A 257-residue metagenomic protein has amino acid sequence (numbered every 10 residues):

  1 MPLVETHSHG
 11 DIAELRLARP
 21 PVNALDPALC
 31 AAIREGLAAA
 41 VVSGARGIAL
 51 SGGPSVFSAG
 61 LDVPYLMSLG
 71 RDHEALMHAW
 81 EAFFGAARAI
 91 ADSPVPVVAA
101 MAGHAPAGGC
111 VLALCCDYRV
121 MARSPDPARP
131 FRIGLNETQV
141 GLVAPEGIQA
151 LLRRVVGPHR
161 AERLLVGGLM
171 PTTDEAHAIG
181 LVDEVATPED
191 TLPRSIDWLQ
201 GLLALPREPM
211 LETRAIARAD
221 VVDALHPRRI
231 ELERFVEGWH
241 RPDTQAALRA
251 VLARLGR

Functional and structural regions predicted by a protein language model:
M1-G53, R88: Conserved CoA-thioester-binding segment of acyl-CoA-metabolizing enzymes
G52-A86: Glycine- (often His-adjacent) and acidic-residue-rich active-site loop that binds/positions the CoA thioester
W80, A100-P106, L165-L169: Glycine-rich beta-to-alpha transition loops that act as phosphate-gripper elements at the mouths of alpha/beta enzyme
P106-L164, R194-W198: CoA-thioester-processing core
Y118, R163, G167-L169, E175 (+2 more regions): Well-ordered beta-strand positions
V120-F131, V182-R229, R254-R257: C-terminal long alpha-helix characteristic of the crotonase
I216, I230-R257: Intrinsically disordered, low-complexity segments enriched in small/flexible residues
